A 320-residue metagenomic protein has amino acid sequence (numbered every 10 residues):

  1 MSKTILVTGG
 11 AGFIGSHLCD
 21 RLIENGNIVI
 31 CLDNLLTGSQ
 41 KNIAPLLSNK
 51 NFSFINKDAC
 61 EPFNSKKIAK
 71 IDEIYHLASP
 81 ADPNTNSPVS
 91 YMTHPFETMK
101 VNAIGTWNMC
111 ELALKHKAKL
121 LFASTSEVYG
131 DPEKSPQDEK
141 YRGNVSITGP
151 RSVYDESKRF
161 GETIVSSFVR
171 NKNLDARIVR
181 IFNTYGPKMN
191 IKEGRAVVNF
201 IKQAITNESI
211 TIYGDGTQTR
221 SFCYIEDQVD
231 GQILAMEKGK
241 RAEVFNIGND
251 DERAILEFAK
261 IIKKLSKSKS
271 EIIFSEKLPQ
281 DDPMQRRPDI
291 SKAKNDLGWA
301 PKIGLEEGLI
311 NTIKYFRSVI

Functional and structural regions predicted by a protein language model:
M1-T184, E226, N311, V319: N-terminal Rossmann-like NAD(P)+-binding domain of SDR-like oxidoreductases, especially those catalyzing
S48, G149, M189-E193, D251 (+2 more regions): Residue-level signature of the cytosolic catalytic core of signaling kinases
K57-D58, N108, N183, K202-I320: C-terminal substrate-binding subdomain of Rossmann-fold SDR/epimerase-dehydratase oxidoreductases
E61, M99, M189-N190, S221: Nucleotide-sugar-dependent glycosyltransferase donor-binding/catalytic pocket residues
P88, K188-K192, M284: Short, solvent-exposed loop/turn segments at secondary-structure boundaries
S135-Q137, I191-N199: A glycine/serine/threonine-rich, flexible loop-to-helix segment that serves as the NAD(P) cofactor-binding "lid"
V153, G161, E193, I255 (+1 more regions): Conserved donor sugar-nucleotide recognition element shared by glycan-biosynthetic enzymes
F160, I164, F168, F200 (+2 more regions): Hydrophobic alpha-helix immediately C-terminal to the catalytic Tyr-X-X-X-Lys motif of short-chain
